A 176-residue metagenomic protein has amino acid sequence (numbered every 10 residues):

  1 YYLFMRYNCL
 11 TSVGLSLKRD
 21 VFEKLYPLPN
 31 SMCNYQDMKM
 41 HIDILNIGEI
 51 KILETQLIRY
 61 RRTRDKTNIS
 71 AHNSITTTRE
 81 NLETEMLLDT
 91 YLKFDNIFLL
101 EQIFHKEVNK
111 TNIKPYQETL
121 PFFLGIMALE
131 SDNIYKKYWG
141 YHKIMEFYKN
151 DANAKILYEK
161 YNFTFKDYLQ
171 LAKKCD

Functional and structural regions predicted by a protein language model:
Y1-L17, T84: A recurrent flexible, glycine/aromatic-enriched loop bordering the glycosyltransferase active site that acts as
T11, N34, Q56: Exposed loop/turn and edge beta-strand positions of beta-sandwich/beta-sheet ligand-binding modules
L15-S16, I52, R59-R61: Short aromatic/basic micro-patch
V21-E23, H41, I58, T67: A generic structural signal for short hydrophobic patches within well-formed alpha-helices
C33-I42, R79: Acidic donor-binding loop at a coil-to-helix junction in glycosyltransferase catalytic cores that engages
N46, Q56-D176: C-terminal subregions of glycosyltransferases and related glycan-biosynthesis enzymes
